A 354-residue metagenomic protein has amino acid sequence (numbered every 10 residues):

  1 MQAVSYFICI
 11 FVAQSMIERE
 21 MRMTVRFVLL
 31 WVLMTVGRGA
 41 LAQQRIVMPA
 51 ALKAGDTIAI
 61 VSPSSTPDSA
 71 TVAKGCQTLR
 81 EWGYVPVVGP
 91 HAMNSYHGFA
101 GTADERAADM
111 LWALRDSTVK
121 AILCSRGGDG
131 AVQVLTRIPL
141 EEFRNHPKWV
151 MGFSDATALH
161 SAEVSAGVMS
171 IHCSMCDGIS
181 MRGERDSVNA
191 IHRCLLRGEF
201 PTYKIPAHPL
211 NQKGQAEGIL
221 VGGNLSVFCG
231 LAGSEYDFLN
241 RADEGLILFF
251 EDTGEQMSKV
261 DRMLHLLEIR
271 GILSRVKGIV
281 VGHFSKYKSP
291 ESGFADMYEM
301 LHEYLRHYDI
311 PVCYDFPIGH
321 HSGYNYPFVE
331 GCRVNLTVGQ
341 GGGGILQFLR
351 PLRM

Functional and structural regions predicted by a protein language model:
A42-T118: ATP/NTP phosphate-donor binding region
G127-R144: Short Gly/Thr/Asp-enriched flexible loops that form oxyanion-binding sites at enzyme active sites
L140-A162, M169-M175: Short, acidic/small-residue loops that bind anionic groups at enzyme active sites
I171-C229: Conserved anion/nucleotide-ligand pocket segment
L239-M297: Internal helical hairpin/lid segments
K286-M354: ATP/nucleoside-binding phosphotransfer catalytic cores, i.e., glycine-rich phosphate-binding loops
